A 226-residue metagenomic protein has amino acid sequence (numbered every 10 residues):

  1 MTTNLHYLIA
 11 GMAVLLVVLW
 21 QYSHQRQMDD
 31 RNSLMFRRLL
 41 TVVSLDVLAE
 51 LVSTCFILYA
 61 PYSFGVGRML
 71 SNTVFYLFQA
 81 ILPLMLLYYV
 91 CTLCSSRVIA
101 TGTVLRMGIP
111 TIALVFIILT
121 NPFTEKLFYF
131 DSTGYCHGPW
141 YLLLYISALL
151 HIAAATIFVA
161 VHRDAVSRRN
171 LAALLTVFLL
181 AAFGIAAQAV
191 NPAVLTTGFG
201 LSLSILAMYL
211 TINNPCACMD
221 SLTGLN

Functional and structural regions predicted by a protein language model:
T2-M12, I117-A154, Q188-V194: Extracellular-loop-to-transmembrane junctions of the mid-late helices
H6-Y88, M107-T124, L174-A189: Hydrophobic alpha-helical transmembrane segments of multi-pass membrane proteins
V17-S23, M85-Y89, Y145-V166: Alpha-helical transmembrane segments in multipass membrane proteins, preferentially the mid-helix core
T41, S202-I212: Alpha-helical transmembrane segments and their membrane-interface exit regions
G102-T103, T133-Y141, I157-L179: Membrane-helix boundary/juxtamembrane motif in polytopic membrane proteins
I152-F158, T176-I185, L203-I205: Hydrophobic, membrane-inserted alpha-helices
V166, G184-S202: Extracellular/periplasmic helix-loop-helix junctions in multi-pass membrane proteins
N213-N226: Conserved nucleotide-binding and Mg2+-coordinating catalytic segments in signaling enzymes
